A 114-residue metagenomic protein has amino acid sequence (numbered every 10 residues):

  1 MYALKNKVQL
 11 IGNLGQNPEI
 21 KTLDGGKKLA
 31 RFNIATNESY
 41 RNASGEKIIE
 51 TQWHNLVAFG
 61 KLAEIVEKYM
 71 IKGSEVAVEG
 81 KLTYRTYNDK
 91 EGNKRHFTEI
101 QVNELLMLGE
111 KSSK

Functional and structural regions predicted by a protein language model:
M1-K114: Single-stranded nucleic acid-binding surfaces, predominantly the OB-fold ssDNA-binding core
